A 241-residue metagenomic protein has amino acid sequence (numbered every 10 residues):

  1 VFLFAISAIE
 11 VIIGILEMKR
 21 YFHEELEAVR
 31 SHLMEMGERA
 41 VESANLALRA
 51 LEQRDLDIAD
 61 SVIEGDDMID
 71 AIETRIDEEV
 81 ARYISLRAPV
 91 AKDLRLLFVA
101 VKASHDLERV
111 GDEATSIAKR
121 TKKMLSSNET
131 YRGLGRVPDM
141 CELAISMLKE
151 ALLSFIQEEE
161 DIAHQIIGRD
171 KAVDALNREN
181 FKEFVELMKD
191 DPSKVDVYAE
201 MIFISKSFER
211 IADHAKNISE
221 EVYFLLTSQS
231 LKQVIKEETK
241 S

Functional and structural regions predicted by a protein language model:
V1-E17: N-terminal amphipathic/basic-hydrophobic helices that include classical n-h-c signal peptides and signal-anchor
G14-S241: Cytosolic, long alpha-helical scaffolding segments
